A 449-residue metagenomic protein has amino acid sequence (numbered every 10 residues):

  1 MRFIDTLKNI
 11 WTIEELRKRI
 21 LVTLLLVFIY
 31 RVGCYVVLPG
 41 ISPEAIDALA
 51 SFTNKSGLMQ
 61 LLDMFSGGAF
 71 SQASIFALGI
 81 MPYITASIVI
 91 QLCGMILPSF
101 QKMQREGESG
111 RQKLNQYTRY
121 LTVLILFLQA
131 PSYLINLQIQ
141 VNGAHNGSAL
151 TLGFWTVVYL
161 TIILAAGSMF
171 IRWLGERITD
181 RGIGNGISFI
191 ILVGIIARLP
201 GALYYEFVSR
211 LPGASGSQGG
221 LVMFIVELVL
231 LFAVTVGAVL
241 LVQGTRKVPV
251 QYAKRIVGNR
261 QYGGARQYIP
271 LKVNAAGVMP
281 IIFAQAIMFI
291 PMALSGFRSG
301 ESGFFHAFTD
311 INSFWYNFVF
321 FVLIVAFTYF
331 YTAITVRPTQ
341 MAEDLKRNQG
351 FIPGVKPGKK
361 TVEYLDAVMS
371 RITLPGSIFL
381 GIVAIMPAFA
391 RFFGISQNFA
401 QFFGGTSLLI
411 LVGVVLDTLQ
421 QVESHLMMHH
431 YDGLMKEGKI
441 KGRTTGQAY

Functional and structural regions predicted by a protein language model:
M1-Q104, S109-Y449: N-terminal cationic and glycine-rich segments that engage phosphates or anionic surfaces
